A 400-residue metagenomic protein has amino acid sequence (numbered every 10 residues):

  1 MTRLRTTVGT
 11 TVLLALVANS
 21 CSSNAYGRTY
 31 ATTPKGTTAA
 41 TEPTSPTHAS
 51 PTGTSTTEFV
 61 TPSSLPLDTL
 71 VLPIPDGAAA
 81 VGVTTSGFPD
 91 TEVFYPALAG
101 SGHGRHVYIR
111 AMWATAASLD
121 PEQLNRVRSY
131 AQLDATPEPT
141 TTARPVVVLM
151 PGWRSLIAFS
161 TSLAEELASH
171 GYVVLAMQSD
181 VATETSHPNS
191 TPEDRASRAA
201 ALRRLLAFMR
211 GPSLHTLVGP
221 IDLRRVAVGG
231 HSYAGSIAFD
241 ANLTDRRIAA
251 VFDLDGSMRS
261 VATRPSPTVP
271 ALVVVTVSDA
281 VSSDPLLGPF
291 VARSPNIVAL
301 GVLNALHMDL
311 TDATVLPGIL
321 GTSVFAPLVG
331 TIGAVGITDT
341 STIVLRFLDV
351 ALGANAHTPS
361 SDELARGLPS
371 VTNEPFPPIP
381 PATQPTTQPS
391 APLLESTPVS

Functional and structural regions predicted by a protein language model:
V17-S20: C-terminal motif of bacterial Sec signal peptides marking the signal peptidase cleavage site
S22-N24: Bacterial signal peptide processing site
G53, T57-V147, V329-G333, V344: Domain-level recognition of soluble alpha/beta enzyme cores, biased toward histidine phosphatases/phosphomutases
F59-T69, P73-A80, N304-H307, A313-S400: Alpha/beta-hydrolase-fold serine-hydrolase catalytic core, especially in secreted/extracellular enzymes
L133-R144, L149-S186, D279-S282: Short substrate-entry loop that stabilizes the transition state in hydrolases
E138-T141, A249-D309: The feature captures the conserved acid-bearing segment of alpha/beta-hydrolase catalytic domains
T191-P220, D240: Alpha/beta-hydrolase active-site loop
G230-A234, A238: Gly/Ala-rich beta-loop-alpha elbow adjacent to hydrolase catalytic centers
